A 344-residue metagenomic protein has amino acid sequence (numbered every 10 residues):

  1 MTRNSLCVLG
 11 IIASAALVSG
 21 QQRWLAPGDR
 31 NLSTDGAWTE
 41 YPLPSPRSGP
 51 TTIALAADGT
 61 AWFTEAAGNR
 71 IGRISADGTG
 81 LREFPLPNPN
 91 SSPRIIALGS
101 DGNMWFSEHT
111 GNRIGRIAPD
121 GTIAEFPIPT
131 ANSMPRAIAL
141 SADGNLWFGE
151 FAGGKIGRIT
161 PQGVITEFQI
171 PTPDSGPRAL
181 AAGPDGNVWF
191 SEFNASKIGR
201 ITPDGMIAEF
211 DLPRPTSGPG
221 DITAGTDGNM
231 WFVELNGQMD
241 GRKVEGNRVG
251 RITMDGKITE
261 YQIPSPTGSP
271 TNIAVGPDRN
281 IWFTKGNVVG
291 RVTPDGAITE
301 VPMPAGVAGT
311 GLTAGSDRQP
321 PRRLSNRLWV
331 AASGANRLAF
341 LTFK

Functional and structural regions predicted by a protein language model:
G28, N69-R73, N112-R116, G154-R158 (+4 more regions): A short loop-to-beta-strand structural motif that recurs across blades of beta-propeller domains
G28-S45: A short helix->beta-strand "capping" segment at the edge of beta-propeller domains
P42-P46, P85-N88, P127-T130, Q169-P173 (+3 more regions): Surface loop/turn motifs at the tips and blade-to-blade linkers of beta-strand repeat domains
L55-D58, L98-D101, L140-G144, A182-D185 (+3 more regions): Residue-level detector of Asp-centered blade-edge/turn motifs that repeat once per structural unit in beta-propeller
A61-A67, M104-T110, L146-A152, V188-N194 (+3 more regions): Conserved beta-strand positions in repeat-built beta-propeller and related beta-rich domains
S75-T79, I117-T122, I159-V164, I201-M206 (+3 more regions): Short loop/turn segments that connect beta-strands within beta-propeller blades
G309-K344: Blade-level signature of beta-propeller repeat domains, shared across WD40, Kelch, NHL, RCC1 and BNR/Asp-box propellers
